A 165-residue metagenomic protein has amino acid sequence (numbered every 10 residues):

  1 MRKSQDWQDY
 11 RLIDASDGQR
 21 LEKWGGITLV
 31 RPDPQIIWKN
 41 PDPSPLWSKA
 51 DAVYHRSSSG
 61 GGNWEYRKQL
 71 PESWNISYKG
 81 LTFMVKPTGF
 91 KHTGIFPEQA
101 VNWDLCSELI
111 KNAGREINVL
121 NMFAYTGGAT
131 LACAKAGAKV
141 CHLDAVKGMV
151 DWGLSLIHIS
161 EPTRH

Functional and structural regions predicted by a protein language model:
M1-S4: N-terminal accessory targeting/assembly segments
W7-E22, L29-P97, D104: Non-catalytic substrate-recognition/targeting regions of SAM-dependent transferases
P97-A113: Conserved alpha-helix/loop element of class I SAM-dependent methyltransferases that forms part of the SAM/SAH-binding
E116-M122: Conserved class I S-adenosyl-L-methionine
T126-A138: Conserved SAM-binding loop of SAM-dependent methyltransferases across substrates and taxa, primarily the Class I
K139-D144: Conserved SAM-binding motif I beta-strand of class I
V150-D151: Short alpha-helix immediately C-terminal to the canonical SAM-binding loop
S155-H165: Residue-level detector of conserved catalytic or cofactor/ligand-binding positions in enzyme active sites
